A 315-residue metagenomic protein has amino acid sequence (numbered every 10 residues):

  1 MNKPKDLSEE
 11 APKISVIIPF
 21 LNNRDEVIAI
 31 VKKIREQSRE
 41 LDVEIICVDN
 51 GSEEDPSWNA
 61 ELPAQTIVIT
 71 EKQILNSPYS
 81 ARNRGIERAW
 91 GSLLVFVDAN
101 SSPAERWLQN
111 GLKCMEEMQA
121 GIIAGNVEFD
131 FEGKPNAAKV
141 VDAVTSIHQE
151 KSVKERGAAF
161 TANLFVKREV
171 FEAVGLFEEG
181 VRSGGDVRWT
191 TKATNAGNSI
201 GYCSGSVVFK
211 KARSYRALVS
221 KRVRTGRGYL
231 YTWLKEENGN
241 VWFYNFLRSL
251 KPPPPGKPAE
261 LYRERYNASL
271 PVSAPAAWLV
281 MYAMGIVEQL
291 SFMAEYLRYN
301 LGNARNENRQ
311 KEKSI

Functional and structural regions predicted by a protein language model:
K32-D42: Short, acidic, metal-binding catalytic loop of nucleotide-sugar glycosyltransferases
D49-W58, S101: A conserved acidic beta->alpha catalytic loop
K72-A89: Glycine-rich, basic loop-to-helix element that forms the pyrophosphate-binding segment of sugar-nucleotide handling
L94: Short aromatic/hydrophobic "clamp" motif used to bind/position activated sugar donors
R106-N136: Conserved donor NDP-sugar-binding/catalytic core segment of glycosyltransferases
G125-N126, K139-G157: Short, flexible, basic/aromatic active-site loop/helix in glycosyltransferases
S183-T191: Acidic donor-binding loop at a coil-to-helix junction in glycosyltransferase catalytic cores that engages
F209-E288: Active-site-adjacent helix/loop segment of glycosyltransferases that harbors family-specific signature motifs
